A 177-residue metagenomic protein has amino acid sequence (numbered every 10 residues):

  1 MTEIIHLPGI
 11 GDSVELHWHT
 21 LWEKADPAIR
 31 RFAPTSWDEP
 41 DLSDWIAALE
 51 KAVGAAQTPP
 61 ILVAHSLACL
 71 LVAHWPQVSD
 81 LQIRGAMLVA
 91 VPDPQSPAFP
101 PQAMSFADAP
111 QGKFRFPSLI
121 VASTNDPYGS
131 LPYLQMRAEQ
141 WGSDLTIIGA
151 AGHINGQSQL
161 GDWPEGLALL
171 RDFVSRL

Functional and structural regions predicted by a protein language model:
M1-T58: Active-site catalytic motif of lipid deacylating hydrolases and related acyltransferases
G9, P34-W37, M87-S96: Active-site nucleophile loop of the alpha/beta-hydrolase fold
D12-S13, Q95, T124-G129: Acidic catalytic loop of the alpha/beta-hydrolase fold
E23, T124-D144: Conserved loop-alpha-helix segment in the C-terminal half of the alpha/beta-hydrolase fold that carries the catalytic
A28-R30, E139-N155: Catalytic histidine neighborhood in serine/cysteine hydrolases with alpha/beta-hydrolase-type architecture
D44, G156-D172: Post-His helix in hydrolase/transferase enzymes
L62-A73: Gly/Ala-rich beta-loop-alpha elbow adjacent to hydrolase catalytic centers
F114, L119-A122, D126: Short beta-strand/loop motif that positions the catalytic acidic residue of the alpha/beta-hydrolase fold
